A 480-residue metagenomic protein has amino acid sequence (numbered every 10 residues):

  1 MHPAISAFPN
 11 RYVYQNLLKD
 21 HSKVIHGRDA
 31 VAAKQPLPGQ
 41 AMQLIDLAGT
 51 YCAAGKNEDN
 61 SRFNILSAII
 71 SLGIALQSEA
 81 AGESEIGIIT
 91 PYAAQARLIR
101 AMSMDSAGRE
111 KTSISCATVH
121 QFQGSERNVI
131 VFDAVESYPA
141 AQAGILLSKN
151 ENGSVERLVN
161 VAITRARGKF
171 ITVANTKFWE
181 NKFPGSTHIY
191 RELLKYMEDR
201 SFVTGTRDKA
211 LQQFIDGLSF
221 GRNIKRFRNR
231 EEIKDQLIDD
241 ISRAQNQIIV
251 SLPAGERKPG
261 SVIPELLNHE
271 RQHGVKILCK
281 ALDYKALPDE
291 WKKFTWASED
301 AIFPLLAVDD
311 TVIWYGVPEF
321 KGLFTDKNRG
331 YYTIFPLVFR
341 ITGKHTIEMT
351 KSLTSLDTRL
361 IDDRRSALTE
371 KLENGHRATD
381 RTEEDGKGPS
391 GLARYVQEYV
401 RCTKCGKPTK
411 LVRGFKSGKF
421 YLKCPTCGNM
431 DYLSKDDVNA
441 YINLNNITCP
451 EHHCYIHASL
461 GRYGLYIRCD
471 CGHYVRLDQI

Functional and structural regions predicted by a protein language model:
M1-D29, Y92, T164-R165, N175-K182 (+1 more regions): Conserved coupling/interface region of RecA-like P-loop/ASCE motor cores
S22-A101: Conserved helicase/translocase motor-coupling segment
Q77-I89, A93-T164, T176-K182, L193-F202: Conserved helicase C-terminal RecA-like lobe
S103, A141-D239, R329-G330, I334-F335 (+3 more regions): Helicase C-terminal subdomain and adjacent C-terminal extension
I163-N175, F294-G343: HKD (HxKxxxxD) catalytic microenvironment of the phospholipase D
I233, L237-K292, S417-K419, T426 (+1 more regions): Primarily the HKD phosphodiesterase
K416-Y432, Y463-L477: Cysteine-rich micro-motifs
C427-I447, Y455, H473-I480: Short metal-binding segments enriched for Cys and/or His
